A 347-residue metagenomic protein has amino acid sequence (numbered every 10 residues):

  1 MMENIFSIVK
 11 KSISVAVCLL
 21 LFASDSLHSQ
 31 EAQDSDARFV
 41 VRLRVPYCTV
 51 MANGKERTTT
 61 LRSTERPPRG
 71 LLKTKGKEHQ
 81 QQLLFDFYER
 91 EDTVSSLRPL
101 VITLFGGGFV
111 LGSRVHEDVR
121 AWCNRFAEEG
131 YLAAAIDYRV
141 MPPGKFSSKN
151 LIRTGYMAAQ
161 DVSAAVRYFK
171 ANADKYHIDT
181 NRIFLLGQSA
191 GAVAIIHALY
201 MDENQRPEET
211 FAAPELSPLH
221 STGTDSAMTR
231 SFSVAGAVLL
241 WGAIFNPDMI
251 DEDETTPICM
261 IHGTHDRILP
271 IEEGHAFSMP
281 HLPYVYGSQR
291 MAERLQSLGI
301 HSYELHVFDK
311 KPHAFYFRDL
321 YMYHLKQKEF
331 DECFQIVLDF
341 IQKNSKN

Functional and structural regions predicted by a protein language model:
E31-S96: N-terminal cap/lid segment of alpha/beta-hydrolase-fold proteins
L97-G107: Short beta-strand element of the alpha/beta-hydrolase
V115-A135: Short amphipathic alpha-helix adjacent to the substrate-entry channel of hydrolases
L151-D174: Alpha/beta-hydrolase active-site loop
Y176-G187: Alpha/beta-hydrolase fold nucleophile elbow
G187-G191, I195: Gly/Ala-rich beta-loop-alpha elbow adjacent to hydrolase catalytic centers
P214-L298: The feature captures the conserved acid-bearing segment of alpha/beta-hydrolase catalytic domains
V285, Q289-N347: C-terminal catalytic histidine-bearing segment of alpha/beta-hydrolase fold enzymes
